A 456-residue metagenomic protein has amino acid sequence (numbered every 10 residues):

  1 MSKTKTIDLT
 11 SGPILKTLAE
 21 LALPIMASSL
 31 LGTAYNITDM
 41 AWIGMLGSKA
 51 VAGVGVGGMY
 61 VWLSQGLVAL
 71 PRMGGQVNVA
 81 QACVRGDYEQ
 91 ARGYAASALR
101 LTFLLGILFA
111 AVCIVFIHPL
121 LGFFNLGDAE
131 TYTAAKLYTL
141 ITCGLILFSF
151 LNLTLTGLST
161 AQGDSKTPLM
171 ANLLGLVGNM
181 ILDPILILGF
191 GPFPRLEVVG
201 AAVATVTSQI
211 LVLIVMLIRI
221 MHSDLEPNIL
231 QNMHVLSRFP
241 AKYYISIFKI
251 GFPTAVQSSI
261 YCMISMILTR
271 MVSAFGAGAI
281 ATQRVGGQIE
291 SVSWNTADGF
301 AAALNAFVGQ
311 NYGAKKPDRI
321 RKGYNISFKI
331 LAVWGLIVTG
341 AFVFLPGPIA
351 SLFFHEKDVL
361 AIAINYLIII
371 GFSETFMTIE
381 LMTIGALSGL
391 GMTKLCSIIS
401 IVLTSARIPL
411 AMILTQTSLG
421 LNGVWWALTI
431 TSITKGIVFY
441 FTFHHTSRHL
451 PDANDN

Functional and structural regions predicted by a protein language model:
M1-A22, V79-L145, F193-F252, V308-S373 (+1 more regions): Short alpha-helical transmembrane segments in multi-pass integral membrane proteins
S11, L15-A34, T38, Y60-L67 (+8 more regions): Residue-level signal for short hydrophobic patches within transmembrane helices of multi-pass membrane transporters
E20-D39, I141, G175, S208-V212 (+4 more regions): Transmembrane helical elements of multi-pass membrane transporters/channels
I25, S29, A41, G58 (+18 more regions): Transmembrane alpha-helix boundary and packing residues in multipass membrane permease domains and related
L30, A34-A52, L121-A129, I185-L196 (+5 more regions): Helix-terminus/linker motif at the lipid-water interface of multi-pass membrane proteins
G32, N36-D39, I43, Q65-R72 (+15 more regions): Alpha-helical transmembrane segments and their lipid-water interface positions in multi-pass membrane proteins
V51-A111, S149-P168, T269, I280-L345 (+2 more regions): Small-residue-rich hydrophobic transmembrane alpha-helices
R72, I141-T160, P168-L176, A201-L217 (+4 more regions): Short runs within selected transmembrane alpha-helices of multi-pass transporters and secretion channels
